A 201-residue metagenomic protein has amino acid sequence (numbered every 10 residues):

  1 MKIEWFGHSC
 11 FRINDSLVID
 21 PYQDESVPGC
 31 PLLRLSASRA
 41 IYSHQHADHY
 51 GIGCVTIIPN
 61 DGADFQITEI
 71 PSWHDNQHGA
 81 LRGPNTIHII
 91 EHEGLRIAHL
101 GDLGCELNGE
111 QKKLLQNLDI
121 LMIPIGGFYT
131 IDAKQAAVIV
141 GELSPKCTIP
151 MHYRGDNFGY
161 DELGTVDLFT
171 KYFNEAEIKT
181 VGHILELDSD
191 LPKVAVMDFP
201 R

Functional and structural regions predicted by a protein language model:
K2-F6, L17-Y22, Q66-S72, I89 (+2 more regions): Active-site-proximal beta-strand elements of phosphoester/diester hydrolases
I3-E4, L81-R82, C147-R201: Binuclear metal-ion centers of metallo-dependent hydrolases, dominated by the metallo-beta-lactamase
S9-N60, P71-N85, L103-L114: Pre-active-site segment of Zn-dependent metallo-hydrolases
A37-S38, D119, K146: Conserved acidic residues
H44, I125, M151-Y153: Short secondary-structure boundary segments
A47-G94, K171-L191: Metallo-beta-lactamase
G79-L143: Active-site-proximal loop/helix segments of hydrolase catalytic cores
